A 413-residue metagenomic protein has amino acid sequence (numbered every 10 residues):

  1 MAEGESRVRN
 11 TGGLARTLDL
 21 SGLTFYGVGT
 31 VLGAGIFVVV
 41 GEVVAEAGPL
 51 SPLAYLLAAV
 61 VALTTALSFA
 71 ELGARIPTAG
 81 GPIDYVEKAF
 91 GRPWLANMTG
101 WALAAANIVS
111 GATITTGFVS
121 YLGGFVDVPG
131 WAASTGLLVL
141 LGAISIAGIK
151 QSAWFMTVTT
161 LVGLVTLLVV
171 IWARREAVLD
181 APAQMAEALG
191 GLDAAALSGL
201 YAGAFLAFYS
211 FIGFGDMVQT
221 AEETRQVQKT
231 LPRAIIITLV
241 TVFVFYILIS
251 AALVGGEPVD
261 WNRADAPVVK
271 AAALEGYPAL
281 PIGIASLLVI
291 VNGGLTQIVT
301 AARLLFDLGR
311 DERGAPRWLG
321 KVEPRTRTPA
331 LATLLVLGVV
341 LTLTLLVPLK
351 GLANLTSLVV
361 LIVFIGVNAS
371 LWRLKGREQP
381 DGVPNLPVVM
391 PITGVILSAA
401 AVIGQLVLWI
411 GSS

Functional and structural regions predicted by a protein language model:
M1-G41, A45-L50, L63, L67 (+2 more regions): Membrane-interface "cap" regions at the ends of multi-pass membrane proteins
E3-G4, V8-A15, S51-P52, L56 (+4 more regions): Helix-loop-helix junctions that connect adjacent transmembrane segments in multi-pass membrane transporters
Y26-A34, A96, T160-A173, T238-Y246 (+2 more regions): Small-residue-rich segments of transmembrane alpha-helices in multi-pass membrane proteins, especially helix faces
I36-V40, I114-T116, I144-K150, P258-W261 (+3 more regions): Transmembrane helix-loop junctions in multi-pass membrane proteins
E42-E46, A54, L63-L138, A143-I146 (+3 more regions): Hydrophobic transmembrane alpha-helices that form the core helical bundles of multi-pass secondary transporters
Y55-L57, T99, G124-I149, L161-V170 (+3 more regions): Transmembrane alpha-helical segments of multi-pass small-molecule transport proteins
D84-R92, G123-G124, A234-L295, G314-L349: TM-loop-TM module centered on a large, flexible mid-protein loop between adjacent transmembrane helices in multi-pass
V170-A173, A183, N354-V360, A369-G376 (+1 more regions): A generic transmembrane alpha-helix motif of multi-pass inner-membrane proteins
